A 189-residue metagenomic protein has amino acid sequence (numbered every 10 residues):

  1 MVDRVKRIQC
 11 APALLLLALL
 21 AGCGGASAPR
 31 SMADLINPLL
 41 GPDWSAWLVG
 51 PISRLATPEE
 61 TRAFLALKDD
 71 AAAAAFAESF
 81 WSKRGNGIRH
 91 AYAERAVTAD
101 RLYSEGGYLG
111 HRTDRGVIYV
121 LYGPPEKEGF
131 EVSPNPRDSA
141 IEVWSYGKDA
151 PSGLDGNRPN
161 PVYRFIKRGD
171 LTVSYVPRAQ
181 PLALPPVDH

Functional and structural regions predicted by a protein language model:
V2-A13: Bacterial N-terminal signal peptides that target proteins for export
L16-L17: Residue-level signal for mature regions of secreted extracellular proteins and peptides
L20-G22: C-terminal motif of bacterial Sec signal peptides marking the signal peptidase cleavage site
G24-H189: Residues within mature, well-folded domains
